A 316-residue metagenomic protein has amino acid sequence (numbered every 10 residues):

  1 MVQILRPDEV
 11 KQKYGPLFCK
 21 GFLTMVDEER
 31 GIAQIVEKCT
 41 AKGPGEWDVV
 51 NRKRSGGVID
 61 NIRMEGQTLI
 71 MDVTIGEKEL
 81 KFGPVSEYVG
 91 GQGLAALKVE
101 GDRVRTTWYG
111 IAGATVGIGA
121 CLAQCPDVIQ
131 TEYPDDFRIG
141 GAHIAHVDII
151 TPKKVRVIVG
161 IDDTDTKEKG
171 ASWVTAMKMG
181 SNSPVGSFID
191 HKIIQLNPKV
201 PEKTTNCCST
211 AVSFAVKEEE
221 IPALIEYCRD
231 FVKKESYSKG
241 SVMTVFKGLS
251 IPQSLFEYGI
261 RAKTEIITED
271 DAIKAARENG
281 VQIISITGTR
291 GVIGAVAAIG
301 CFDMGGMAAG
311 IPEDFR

Functional and structural regions predicted by a protein language model:
M1-R316: Conserved mixed alpha/beta catalytic, RNA-binding, or beta-rich assembly cores of soluble enzyme, regulatory
